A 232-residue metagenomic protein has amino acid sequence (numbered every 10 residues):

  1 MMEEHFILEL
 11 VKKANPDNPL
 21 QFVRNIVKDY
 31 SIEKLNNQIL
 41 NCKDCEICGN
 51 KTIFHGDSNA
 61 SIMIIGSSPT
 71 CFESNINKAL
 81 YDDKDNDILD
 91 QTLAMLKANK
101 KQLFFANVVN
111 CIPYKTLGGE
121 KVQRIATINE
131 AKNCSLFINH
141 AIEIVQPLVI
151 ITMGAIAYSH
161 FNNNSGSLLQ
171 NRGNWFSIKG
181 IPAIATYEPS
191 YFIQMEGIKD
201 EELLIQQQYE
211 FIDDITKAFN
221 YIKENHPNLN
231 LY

Functional and structural regions predicted by a protein language model:
M2-Y232: A polyanion-binding, active-site-adjacent surface
